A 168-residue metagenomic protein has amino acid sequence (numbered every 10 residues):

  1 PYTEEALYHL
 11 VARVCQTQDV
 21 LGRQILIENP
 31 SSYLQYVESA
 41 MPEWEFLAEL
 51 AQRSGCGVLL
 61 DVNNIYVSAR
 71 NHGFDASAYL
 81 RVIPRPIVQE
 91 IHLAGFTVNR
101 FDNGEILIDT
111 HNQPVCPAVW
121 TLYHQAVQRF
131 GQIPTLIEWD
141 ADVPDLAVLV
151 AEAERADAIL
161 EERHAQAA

Functional and structural regions predicted by a protein language model:
P1-G57: Active-site acidic/histidine proton-transfer and metal-coordination neighborhood in alpha/beta enzyme cores
E4-L7, N71-F130: Gly/Pro-rich active-site loop or hairpin
L10-Q18, W44-A51, L80, W120-V127 (+1 more regions): Generic structural signal for well-ordered alpha-helices, preferentially at hydrophobic/aromatic core positions
I25, D61, I91, T135: Conserved, mostly hydrophobic/aromatic
P30-S32, N63-V67, L93-V98, D140-D142: Active-site beta-loop-alpha junctions enriched in small/polar residues
Q35-Q52, S68-R81, A147-V150: Distinct, well-ordered alpha-helical segments
P134-D140: Conserved active-site loop/cleft motifs that coordinate metal ions or position small ligands
L146-A167: C-terminal helical cap(s) of enzyme catalytic domains, especially alpha/beta-barrels
